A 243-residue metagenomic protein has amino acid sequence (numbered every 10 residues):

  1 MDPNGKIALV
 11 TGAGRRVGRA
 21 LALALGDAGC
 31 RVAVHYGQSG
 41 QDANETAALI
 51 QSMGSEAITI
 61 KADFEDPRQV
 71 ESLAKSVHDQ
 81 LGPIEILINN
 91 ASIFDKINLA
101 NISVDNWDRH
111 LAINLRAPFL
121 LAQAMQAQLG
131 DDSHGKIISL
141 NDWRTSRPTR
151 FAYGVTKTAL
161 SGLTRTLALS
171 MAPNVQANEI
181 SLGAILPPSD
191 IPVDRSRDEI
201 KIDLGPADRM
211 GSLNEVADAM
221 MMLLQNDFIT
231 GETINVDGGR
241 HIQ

Functional and structural regions predicted by a protein language model:
G14-R16: Conserved glycine-rich cofactor-binding loop
N98-L99, N106-L111, D190, R197-K201: Substrate-binding pocket helix/loop in short-chain dehydrogenase/reductase
A122, T156-A159, T164: Active-site helix of classical SDR
A127, L169-P173: Alpha-helical segment proximal to the catalytic Tyr-Lys
A172-Q176, T230-G231: Short, small/polar-rich loop/turn modules that mediate ligand/substrate recognition or access, typified
E179-M210, E215: A glycine/serine/threonine-rich, flexible loop-to-helix segment that serves as the NAD(P) cofactor-binding "lid"
R209-V236, H241: C-terminal substrate-recognition "lid" of short-chain dehydrogenase/reductases
